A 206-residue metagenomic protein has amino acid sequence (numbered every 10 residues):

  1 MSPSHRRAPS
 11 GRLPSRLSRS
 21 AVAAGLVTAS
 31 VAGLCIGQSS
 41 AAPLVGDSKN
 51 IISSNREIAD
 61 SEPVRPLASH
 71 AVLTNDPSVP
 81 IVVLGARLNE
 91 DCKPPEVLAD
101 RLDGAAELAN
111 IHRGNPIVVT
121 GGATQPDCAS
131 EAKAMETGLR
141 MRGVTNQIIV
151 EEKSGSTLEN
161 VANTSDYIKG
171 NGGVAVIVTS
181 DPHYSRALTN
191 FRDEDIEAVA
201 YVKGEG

Functional and structural regions predicted by a protein language model:
M1-A42: Secretory targeting and sorting signals
S2, L44-G206: A structural signal for short, hydrophobic/glycine-enriched beta-strand patches
